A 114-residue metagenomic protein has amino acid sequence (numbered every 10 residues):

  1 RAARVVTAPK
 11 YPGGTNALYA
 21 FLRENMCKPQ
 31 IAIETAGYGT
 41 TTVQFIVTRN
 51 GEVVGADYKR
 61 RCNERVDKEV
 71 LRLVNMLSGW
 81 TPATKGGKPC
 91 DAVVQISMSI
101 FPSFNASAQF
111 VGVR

Functional and structural regions predicted by a protein language model:
R1-R114: Charge-biased low-complexity segments
